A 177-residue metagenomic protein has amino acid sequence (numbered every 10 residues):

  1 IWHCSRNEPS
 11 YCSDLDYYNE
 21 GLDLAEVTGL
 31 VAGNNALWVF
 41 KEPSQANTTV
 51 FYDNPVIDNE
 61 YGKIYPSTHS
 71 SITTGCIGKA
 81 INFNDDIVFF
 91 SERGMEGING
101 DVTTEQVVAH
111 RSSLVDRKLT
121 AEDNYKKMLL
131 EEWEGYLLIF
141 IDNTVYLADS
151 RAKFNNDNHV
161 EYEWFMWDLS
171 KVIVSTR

Functional and structural regions predicted by a protein language model:
I1-S13, T49-D58: Beta-propeller domains
E8, Y17-E20, N35, D85: Homeobox/homeodomain signature
S10-D23, I64: A short helix->beta-strand "capping" segment at the edge of beta-propeller domains
L24-R177: Beta-sheet-dominated scaffold domains
